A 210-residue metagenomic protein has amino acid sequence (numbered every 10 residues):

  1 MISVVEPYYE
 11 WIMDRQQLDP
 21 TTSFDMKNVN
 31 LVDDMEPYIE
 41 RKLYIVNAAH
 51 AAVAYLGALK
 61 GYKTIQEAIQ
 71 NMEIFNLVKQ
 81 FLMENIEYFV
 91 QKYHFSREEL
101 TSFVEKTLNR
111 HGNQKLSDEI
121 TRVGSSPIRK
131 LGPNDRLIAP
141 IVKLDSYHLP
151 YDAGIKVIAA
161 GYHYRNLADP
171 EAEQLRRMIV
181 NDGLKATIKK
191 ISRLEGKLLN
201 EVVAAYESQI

Functional and structural regions predicted by a protein language model:
M1-I210: Substrate/ligand-engaging "lid" and interaction regions
